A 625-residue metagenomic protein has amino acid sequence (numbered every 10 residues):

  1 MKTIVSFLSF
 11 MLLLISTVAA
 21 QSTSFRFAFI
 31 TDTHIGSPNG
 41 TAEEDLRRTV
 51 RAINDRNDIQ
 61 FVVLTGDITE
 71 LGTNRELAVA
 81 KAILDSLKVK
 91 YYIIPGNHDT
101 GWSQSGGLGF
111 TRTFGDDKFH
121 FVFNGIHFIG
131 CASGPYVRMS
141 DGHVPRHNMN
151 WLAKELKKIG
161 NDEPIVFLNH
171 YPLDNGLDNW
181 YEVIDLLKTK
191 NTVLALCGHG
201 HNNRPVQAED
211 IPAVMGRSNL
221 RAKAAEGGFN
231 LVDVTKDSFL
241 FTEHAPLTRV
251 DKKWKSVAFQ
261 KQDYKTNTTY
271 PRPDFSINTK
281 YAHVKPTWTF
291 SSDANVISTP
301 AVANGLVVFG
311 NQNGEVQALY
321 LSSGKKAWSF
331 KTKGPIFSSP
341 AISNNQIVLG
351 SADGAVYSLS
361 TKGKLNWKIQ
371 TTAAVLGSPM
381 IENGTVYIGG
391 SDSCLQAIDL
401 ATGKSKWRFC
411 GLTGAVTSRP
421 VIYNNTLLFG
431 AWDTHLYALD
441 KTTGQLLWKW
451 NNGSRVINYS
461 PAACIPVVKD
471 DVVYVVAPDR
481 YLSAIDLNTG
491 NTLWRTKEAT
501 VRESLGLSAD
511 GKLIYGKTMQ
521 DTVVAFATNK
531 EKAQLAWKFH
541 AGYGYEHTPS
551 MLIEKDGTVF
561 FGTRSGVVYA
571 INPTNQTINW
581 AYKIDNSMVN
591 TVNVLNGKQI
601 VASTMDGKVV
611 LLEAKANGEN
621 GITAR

Functional and structural regions predicted by a protein language model:
V18-V79: N-terminal active-site segment of His-dependent metallophosphoesterases
T73-N161, E182-L194, R204-G216, A222-T235 (+1 more regions): Extended active-site neighborhood of metal-dependent phosphoesterases/phosphodiesterases
T235-N295, A301, N620-R625: A short C-terminal boundary segment appended to hydrolase-like catalytic domains
Y281-A301, A327-A341, L365-E382, S391 (+7 more regions): Extracytoplasmic beta-rich repeat domains
N311, S351, G390-S391, A431-W432 (+4 more regions): Structural signature of WD-repeat beta-propellers
Y320-G324, S360-K364, D399-G403, D440-G444 (+4 more regions): Short loop/turn segments that connect beta-strands within beta-propeller blades
